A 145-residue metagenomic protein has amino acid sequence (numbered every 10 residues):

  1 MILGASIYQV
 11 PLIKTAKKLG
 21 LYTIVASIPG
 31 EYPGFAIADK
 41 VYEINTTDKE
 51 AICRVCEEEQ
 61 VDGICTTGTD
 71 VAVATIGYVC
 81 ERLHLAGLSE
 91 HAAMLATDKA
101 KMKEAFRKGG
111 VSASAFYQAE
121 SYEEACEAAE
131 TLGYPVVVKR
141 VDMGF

Functional and structural regions predicted by a protein language model:
M1-A92, E123-E124: ATP-binding N-terminal substructure of ATP-dependent carboxylate-amine bond-forming enzymes
K40-Y42, M94, S114-Q118: Structural signal for short hydrophobic segments within the conserved structured cores of catalytic domains across
V71, T97-D98: A generic structural signal for residues located within well-ordered alpha-helices of large catalytic or ligand-binding
D98-F145: Active-site nucleotide/adenylate-binding loops and adjacent lid/helix of ATP-dependent enzymes
